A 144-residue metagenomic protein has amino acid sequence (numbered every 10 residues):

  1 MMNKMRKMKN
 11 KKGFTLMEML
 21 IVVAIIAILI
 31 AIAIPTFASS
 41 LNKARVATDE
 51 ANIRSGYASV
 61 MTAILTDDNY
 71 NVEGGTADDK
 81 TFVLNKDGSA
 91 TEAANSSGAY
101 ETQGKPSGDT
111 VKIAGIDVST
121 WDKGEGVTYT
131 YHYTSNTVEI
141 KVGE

Functional and structural regions predicted by a protein language model:
M1-F14: N-terminal leader/signal peptides at the extreme start of proteins
K11-A38: N-terminal single-pass transmembrane signal-anchor helix
A38-Y57: Aliphatic-rich helix starts adjacent to a transmembrane/signal segment
S39-A44, I64, N69, T102: Acidic/histidine-enriched, beta-strand-rich ligand/metal-binding domains
E50-I53, L65, V83: N-terminal export/targeting and maturation segments
A58-K80: Alpha-helix exit/C-cap motif
A77, V83, S89, S97-A99 (+1 more regions): Short, surface-exposed interaction loops/tails
